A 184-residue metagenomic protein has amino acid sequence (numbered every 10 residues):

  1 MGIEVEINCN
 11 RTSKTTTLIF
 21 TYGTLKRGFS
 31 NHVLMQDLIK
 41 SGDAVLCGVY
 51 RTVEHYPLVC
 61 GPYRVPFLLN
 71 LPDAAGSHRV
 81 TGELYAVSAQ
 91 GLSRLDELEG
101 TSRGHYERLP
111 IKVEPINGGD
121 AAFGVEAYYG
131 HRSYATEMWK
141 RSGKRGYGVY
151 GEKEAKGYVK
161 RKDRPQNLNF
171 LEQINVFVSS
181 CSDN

Functional and structural regions predicted by a protein language model:
G2-N184: Glycine-aromatic micro-motifs
